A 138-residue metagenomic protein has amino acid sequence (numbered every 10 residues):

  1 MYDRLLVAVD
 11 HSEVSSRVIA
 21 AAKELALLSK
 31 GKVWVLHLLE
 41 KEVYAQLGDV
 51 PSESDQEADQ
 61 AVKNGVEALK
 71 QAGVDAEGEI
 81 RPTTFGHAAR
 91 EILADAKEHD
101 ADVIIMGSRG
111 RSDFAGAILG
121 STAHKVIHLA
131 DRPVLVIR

Functional and structural regions predicted by a protein language model:
D3-S52, A68-E77: Small/aliphatic-rich secondary-structure junction motif
H37, G107-R109, R138: Short secondary-structure boundary segments
V50-A61: A short acidic, glycine-rich active-site loop that binds or catalyzes chemistry on phosphate/adenosine moieties
K70-I104: Structural beta-alpha unit
V103-K125: Glycine-rich, Arg-bearing micro-motifs that act as flexible, cationic patches
R132-I137: Short, flexible loop segments at boundaries between secondary-structure elements
